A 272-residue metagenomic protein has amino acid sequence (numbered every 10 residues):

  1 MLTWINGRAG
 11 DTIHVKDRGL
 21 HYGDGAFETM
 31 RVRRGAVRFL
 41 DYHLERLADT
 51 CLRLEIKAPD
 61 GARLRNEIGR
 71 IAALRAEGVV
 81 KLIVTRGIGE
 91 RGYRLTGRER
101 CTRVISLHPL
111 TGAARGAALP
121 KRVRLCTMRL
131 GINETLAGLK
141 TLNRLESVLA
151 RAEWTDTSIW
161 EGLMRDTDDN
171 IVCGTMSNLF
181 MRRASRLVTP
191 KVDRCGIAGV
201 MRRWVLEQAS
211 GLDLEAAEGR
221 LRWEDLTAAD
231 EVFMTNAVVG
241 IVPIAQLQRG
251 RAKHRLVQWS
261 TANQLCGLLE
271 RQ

Functional and structural regions predicted by a protein language model:
M1-A62, N66-L74, V79, T85 (+2 more regions): Helix-start/capping segments and mature chain N-termini
